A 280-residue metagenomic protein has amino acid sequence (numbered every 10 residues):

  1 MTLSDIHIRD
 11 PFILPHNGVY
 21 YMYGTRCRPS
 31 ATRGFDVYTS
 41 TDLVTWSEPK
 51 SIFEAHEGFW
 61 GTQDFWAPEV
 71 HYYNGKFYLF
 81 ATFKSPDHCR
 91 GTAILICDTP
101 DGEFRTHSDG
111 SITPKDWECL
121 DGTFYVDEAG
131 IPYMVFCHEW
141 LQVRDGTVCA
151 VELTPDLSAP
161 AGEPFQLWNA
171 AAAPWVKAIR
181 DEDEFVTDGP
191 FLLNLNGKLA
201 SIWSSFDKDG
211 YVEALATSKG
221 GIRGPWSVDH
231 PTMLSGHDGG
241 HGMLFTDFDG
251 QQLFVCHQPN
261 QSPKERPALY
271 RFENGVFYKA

Functional and structural regions predicted by a protein language model:
M1-A280: Carbohydrate-active catalytic/glycan-binding domains of CAZyme proteins, especially the secreted or lumenal ectodomains
